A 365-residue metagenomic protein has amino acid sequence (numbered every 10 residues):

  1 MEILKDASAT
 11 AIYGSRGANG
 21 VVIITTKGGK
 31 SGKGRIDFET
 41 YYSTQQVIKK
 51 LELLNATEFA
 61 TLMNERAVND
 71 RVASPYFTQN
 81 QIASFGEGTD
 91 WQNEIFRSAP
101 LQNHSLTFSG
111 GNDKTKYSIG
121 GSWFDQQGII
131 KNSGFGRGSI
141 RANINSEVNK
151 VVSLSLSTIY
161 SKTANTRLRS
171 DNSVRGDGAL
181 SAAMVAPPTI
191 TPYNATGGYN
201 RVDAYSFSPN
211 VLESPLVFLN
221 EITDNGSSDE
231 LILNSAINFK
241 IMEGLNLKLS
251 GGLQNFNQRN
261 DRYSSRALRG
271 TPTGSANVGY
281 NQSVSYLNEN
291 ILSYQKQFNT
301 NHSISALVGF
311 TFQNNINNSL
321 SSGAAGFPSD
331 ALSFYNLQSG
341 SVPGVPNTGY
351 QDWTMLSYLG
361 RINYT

Functional and structural regions predicted by a protein language model:
M1-D37, L101-N103, K116, S122-F124: A beta-strand signature from Gram-negative outer-membrane beta-barrel systems, especially the internal plug domain
E2-A11, S43-Q45, G88-A99: Periplasmic N-terminal accessory/gating domains of Gram-negative outer-membrane beta-barrel systems
Y13-A18, S133-G136, S170-N172: Short, glycine-/polar-rich solvent-exposed loops and beta-turns at beta-strand/coil boundaries
I23-T25, D37, T107-S109, N143 (+5 more regions): Outer-membrane beta-barrel architecture
G28, G111-K114, S146-K150, F239-L245 (+2 more regions): Outer-membrane beta-barrel strand-turn architecture
K30-G88, G128-K131, S139, N143-E230 (+1 more regions): Surface-exposed loop/interface segments of Gram-negative outer-membrane beta-barrel transport/assembly proteins
K50, E94-S98, F108-N112: Outer-membrane beta-barrel initiation region
A99-L101, I129-N132: Solvent-exposed loop/turn segments connecting transmembrane beta-strands in outer-membrane beta-barrel proteins
